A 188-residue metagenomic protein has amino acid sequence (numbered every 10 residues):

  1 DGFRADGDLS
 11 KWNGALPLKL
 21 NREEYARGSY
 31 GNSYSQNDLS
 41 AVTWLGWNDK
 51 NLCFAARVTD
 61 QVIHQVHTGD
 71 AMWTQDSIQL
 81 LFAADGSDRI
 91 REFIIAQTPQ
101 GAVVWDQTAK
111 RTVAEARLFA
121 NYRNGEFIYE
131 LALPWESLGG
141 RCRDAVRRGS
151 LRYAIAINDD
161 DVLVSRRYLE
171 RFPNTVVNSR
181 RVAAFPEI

Functional and structural regions predicted by a protein language model:
D1-I188: Structural preference for beta-rich elements and adjacent junctions enriched in aromatics
